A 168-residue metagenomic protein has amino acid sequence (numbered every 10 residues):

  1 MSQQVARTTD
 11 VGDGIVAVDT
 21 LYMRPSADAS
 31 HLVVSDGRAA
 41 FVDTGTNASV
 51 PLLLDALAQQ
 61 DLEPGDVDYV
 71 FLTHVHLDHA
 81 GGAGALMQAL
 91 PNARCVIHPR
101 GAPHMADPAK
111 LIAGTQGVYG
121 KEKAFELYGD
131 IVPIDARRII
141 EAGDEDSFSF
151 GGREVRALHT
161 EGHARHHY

Functional and structural regions predicted by a protein language model:
Q4-Q60: Conserved beta-strand hairpin/beta-sheet module of binuclear metal-dependent hydrolase folds, prominently
M23-S26, A142, G151, E161-A164: A short catalytic or substrate-binding loop motif that flags glycine-/basic-rich loops and adjacent residues that bind
A39, R94, H159: Hydrophobic "anchor" residues on beta-strands that sit immediately upstream of conserved functional sites
A48, L77-D78, P103, K110: Short alpha-helical
P51-I97: Active-site metal-binding motif and surrounding structural segment of the metallo-beta-lactamase
V70-D78, A157-H167: Histidine-centered catalytic micro-motifs
V96-P103, P108: A short, structured active-site edge motif that brings together acidic residues
M105-L158: Metallo-beta-lactamase
